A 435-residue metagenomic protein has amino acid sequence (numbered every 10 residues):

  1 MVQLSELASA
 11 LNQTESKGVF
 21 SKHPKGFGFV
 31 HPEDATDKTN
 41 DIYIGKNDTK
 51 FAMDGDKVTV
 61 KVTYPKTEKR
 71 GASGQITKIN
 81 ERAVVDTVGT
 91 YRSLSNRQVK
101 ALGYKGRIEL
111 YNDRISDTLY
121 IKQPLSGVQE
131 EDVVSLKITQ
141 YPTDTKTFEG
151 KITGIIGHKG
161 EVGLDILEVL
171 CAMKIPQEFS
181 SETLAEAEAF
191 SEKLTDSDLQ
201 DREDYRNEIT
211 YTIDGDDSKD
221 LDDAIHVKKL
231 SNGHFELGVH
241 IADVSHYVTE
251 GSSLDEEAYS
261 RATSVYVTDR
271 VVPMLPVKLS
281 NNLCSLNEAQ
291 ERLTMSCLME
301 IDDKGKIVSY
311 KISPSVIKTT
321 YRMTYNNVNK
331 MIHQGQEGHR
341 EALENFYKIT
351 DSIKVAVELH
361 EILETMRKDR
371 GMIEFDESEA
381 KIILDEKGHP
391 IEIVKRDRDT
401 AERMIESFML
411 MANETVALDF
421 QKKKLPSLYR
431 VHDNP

Functional and structural regions predicted by a protein language model:
M1-T212, D216-A224, L230, H234-G238 (+1 more regions): S1/OB-fold single-stranded RNA-binding interface
D113, D117, P124-S126, E130 (+6 more regions): Electropositive polyanion-binding surfaces
